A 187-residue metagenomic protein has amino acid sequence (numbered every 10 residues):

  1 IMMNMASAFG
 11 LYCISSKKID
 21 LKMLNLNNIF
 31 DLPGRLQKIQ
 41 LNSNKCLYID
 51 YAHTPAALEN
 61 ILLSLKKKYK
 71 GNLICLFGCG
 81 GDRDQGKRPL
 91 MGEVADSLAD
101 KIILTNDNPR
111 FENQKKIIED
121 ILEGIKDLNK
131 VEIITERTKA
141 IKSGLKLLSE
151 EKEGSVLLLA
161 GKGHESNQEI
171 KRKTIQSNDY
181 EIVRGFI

Functional and structural regions predicted by a protein language model:
I1-A6: Short, conserved micro-motifs enriched in small and acidic residues
S7-I187: ATP-dependent carboxylate-amine ligase
